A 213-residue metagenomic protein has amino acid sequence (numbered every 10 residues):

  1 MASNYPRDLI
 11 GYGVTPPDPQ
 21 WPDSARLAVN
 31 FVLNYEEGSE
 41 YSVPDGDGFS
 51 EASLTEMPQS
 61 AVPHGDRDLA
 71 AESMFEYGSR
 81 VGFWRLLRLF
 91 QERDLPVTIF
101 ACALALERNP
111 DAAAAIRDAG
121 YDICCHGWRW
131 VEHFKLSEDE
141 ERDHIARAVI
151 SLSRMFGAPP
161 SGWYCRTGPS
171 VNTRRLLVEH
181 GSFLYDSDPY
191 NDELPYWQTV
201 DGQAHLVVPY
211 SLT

Functional and structural regions predicted by a protein language model:
A2-L212: Catalytic alpha-helical scaffold of carbohydrate-active enzymes acting on polysaccharides/glycoconjugates
